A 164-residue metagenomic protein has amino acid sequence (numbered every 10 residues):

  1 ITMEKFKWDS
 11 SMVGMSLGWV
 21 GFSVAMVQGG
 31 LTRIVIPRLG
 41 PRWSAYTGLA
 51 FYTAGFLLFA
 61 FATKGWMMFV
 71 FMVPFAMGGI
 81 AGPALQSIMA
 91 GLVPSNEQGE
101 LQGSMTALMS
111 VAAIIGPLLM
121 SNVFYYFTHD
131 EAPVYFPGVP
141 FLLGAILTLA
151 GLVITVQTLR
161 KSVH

Functional and structural regions predicted by a protein language model:
I1-S16: Short amphipathic helix-loop junctions that connect adjacent transmembrane helices in Major Facilitator Superfamily/SLC
S10-S11, V93-A107, V134-P137: Loop-to-transmembrane helix entry/capping segments in MFS-fold secondary transporters and related SLC/MFSD carriers
S16-V24, Y52, F75, M109: Transmembrane alpha-helical segments of major facilitator superfamily
V27-P41, F124: Helix-to-loop junctions at the C-terminal end of transmembrane segments in multipass secondary transporters
R42-L85: C-terminal transmembrane helical hairpin of 12-TM major facilitator-type secondary transporters
Q98-H129: A late C-terminal transmembrane helix in Major Facilitator Superfamily
N122-T148: A membrane-interface helix-boundary motif in multi-pass transporters
L142-H164: Multi-pass alpha-helical transporter architecture, strongest for 12-TM Major Facilitator/SLC carriers used
